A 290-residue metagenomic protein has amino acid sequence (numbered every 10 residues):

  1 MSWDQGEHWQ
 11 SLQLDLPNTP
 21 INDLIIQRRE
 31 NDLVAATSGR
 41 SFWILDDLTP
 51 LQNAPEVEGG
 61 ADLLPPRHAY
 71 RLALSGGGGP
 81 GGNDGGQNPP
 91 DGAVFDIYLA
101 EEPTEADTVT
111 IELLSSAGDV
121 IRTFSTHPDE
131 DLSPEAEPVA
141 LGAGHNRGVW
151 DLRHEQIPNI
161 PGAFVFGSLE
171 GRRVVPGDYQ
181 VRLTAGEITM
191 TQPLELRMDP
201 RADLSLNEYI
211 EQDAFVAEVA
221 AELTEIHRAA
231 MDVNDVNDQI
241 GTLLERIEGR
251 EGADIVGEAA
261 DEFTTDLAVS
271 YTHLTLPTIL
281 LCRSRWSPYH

Functional and structural regions predicted by a protein language model:
S2-W3, L45: Conserved Ser/Thr-centered positions that define the repeating blades of beta-propeller domains
Q10-R28: Conserved blade-ending motifs and adjacent loop-strand segments that build the rim/top face of beta-propeller domains
A35-A36: Conserved beta-strand element within WD40/beta-propeller blades
D47-Q52: Short loop/turn segments immediately following beta-strands, especially the blade-tip and inter-blade linker loops
E56-A93, Y98-Y271: Extracytoplasmic/secretory ectodomains and luminal regions
T272-T278, H290: Conserved small/polar residues in nucleotide/adenosyl-binding loops
C282-H290: Hydrophobic alpha-helical segments, chiefly the membrane-spanning helices and signal/signal-anchor peptides
